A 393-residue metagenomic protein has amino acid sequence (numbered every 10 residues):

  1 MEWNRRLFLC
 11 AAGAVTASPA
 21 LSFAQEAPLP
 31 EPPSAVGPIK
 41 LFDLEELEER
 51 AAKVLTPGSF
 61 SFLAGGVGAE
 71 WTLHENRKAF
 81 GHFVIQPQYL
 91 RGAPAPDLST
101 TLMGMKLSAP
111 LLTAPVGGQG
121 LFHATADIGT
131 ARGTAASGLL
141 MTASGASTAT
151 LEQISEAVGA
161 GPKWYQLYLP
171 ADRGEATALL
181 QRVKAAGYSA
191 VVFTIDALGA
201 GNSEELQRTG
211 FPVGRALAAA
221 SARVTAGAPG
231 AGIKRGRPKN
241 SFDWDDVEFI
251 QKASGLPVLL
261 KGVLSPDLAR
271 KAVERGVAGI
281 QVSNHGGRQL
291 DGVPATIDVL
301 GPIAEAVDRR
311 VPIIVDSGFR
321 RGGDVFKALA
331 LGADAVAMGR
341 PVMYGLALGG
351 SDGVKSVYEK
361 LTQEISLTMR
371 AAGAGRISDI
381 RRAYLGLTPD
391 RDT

Functional and structural regions predicted by a protein language model:
M1-P19: N-terminal secretory signal peptides and thylakoid transit peptides that target proteins across membranes
P28-L107, S203, G210-F242, S378-I380 (+1 more regions): An N-cap/entry alpha-helix motif that binds or orients negatively charged groups
T56, T113, T134, F193 (+4 more regions): Conserved, mostly hydrophobic/aromatic
S108-S144: Glycine-rich active-site/cofactor-binding loop and its immediate structural neighborhood
A114-P115, Q166-Y168, V192-D196, G339: Short beta-strand segments
A136-A157, P162-E175: A gly/proline- and charged-residue-enriched helix-loop-helix capping module
A178-P294, V299-V315, L331-A333: Alpha/beta enzyme core
P302, A347-I365: C-terminal helical cap(s) of enzyme catalytic domains, especially alpha/beta-barrels
